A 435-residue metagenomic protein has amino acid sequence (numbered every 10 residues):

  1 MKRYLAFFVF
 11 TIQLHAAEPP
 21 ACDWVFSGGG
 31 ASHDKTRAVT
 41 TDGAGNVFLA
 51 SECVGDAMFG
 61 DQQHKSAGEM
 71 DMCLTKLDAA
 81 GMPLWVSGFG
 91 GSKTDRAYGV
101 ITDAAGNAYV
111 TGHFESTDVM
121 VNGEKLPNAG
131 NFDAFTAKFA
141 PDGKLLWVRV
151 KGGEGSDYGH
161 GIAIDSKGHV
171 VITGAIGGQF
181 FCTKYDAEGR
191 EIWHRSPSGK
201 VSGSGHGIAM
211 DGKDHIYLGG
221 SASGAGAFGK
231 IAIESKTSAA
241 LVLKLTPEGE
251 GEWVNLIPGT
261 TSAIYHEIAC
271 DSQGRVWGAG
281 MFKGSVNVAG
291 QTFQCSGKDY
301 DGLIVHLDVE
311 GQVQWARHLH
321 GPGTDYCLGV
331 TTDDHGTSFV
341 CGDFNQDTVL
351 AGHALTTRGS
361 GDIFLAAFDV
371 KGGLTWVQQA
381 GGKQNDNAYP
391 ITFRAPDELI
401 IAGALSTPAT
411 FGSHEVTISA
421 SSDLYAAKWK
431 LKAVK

Functional and structural regions predicted by a protein language model:
Y4-Q13: Sec-dependent N-terminal signal peptides
A16-K435: A sequence-level/structural motif corresponding to short, flexible coil/turn segments enriched in small polar residues
